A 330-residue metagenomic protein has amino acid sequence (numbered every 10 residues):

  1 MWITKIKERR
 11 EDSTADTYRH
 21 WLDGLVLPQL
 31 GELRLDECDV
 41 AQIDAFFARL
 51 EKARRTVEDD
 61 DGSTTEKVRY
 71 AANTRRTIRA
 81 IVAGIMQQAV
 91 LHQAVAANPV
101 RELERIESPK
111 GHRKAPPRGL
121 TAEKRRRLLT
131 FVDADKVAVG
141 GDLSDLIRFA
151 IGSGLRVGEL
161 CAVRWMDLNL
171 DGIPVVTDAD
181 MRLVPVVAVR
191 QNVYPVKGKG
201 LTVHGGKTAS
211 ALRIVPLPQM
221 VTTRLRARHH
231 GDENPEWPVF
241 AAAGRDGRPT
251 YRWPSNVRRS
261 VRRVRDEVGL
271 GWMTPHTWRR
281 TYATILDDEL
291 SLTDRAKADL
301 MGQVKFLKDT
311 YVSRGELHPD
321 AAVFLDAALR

Functional and structural regions predicted by a protein language model:
I3-A94, P99, K114, K136-G141 (+2 more regions): N-terminal core-binding DNA-recognition domain of tyrosine site-specific recombinases/integrases
E58-A72, R76-A80, L91, V95-V163 (+3 more regions): Basic, Lys/Arg- and aromatic-enriched nucleic-acid-binding interface segment
L91, R148, G152-E159, N256-R263 (+3 more regions): C-terminal catalytic core of tyrosine-transesterase DNA break-rejoin enzymes
E102-S108, A162-H230: Conserved tyrosine-mediated DNA breakage-rejoining catalytic core shared by Y-recombinases
E123-R126, L143, Q191-G198, P216-G271: Active-site/catalytic core of tyrosine-dependent DNA strand-transfer enzymes
D167-V175, V186, W272, S291-Y311: Short, polar N-cap/turn motifs at the start of nucleic acid-interacting alpha helices
V176-M181, V193, M301-L325: Catalytic-site neighborhood detector that most strongly recognizes the C-terminal catalytic loop/helix of tyrosine
